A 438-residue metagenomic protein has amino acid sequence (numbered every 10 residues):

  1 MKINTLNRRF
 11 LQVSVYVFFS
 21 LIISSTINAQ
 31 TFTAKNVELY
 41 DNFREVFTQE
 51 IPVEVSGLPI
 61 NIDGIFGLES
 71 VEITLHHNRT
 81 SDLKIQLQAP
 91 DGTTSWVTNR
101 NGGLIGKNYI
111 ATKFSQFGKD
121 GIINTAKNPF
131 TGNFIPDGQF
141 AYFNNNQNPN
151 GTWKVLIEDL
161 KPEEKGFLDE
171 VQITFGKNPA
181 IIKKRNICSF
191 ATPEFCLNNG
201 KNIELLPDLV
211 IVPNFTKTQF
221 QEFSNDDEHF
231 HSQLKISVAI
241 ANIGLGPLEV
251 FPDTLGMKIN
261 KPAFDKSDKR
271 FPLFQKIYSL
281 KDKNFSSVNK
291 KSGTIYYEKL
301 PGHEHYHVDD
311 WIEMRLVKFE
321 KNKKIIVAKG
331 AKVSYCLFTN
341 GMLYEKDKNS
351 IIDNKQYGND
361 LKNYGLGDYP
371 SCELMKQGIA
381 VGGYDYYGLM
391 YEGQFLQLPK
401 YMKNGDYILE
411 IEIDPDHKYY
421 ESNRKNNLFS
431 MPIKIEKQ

Functional and structural regions predicted by a protein language model:
M1-T33: Bacterial Sec-dependent N-terminal signal peptides
A29-D63, G176-P252: Boundary/junction segments of secreted and surface-exposed precursor proteins
Q30-K183: Loop and turn regions of beta-sandwich accessory domains that flank beta-strands and are enriched in small/polar
E69-H76, K235-H305, R315-N322: Short amphipathic, basic-aromatic surface patches that mediate peripheral association with negatively charged
G92-N145, D310-E313, E320-Y401, D414: Exoplasmic/lumenal beta-rich domain surfaces
W153, M402-I413: A short tyrosine-centered beta-strand micro-motif
E164-L168, L245-F251, N322-A328, Y386-L389 (+1 more regions): Beta-sandwich strand segments
R185-P193, F274, Y278-K281, E421-Q438: Short beta-strand elements
